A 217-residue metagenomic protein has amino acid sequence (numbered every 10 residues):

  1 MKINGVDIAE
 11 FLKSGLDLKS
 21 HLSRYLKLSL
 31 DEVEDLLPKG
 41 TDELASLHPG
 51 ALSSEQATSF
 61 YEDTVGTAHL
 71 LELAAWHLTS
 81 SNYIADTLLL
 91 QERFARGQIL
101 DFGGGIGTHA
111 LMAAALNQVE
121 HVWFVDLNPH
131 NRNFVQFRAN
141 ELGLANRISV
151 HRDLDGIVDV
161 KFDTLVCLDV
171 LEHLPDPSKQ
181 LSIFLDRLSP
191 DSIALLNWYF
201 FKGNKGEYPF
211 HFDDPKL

Functional and structural regions predicted by a protein language model:
M1-V160, L181, N197, N204-L217: Conserved N-terminal segment of class I S-adenosyl-L-methionine
F94, D186-S189: Short, conserved loop/helix-junction motifs that constitute active-site signature segments in enzyme catalytic cores
V119-E120, P190-S192: A short helix->loop->beta-strand "cap" motif at the edges of active sites that frequently abuts
V166: A conserved beta-strand element that flanks and buttresses the S-adenosyl-L-methionine
V170: Hydrophobic adenine-recognition pocket in adenosine-nucleotide-binding enzymes
L174-I183: A short, conserved alpha-helix within the catalytic core of class I
L174-P175, L188-P190: Helix-to-beta-strand junctions that scaffold the AdoMet/dcAdoMet cofactor pocket in Class I SAM-dependent enzymes
D191-Y199: Conserved beta-strand signature within the Rossmann-like core of class I S-adenosyl-L-methionine
